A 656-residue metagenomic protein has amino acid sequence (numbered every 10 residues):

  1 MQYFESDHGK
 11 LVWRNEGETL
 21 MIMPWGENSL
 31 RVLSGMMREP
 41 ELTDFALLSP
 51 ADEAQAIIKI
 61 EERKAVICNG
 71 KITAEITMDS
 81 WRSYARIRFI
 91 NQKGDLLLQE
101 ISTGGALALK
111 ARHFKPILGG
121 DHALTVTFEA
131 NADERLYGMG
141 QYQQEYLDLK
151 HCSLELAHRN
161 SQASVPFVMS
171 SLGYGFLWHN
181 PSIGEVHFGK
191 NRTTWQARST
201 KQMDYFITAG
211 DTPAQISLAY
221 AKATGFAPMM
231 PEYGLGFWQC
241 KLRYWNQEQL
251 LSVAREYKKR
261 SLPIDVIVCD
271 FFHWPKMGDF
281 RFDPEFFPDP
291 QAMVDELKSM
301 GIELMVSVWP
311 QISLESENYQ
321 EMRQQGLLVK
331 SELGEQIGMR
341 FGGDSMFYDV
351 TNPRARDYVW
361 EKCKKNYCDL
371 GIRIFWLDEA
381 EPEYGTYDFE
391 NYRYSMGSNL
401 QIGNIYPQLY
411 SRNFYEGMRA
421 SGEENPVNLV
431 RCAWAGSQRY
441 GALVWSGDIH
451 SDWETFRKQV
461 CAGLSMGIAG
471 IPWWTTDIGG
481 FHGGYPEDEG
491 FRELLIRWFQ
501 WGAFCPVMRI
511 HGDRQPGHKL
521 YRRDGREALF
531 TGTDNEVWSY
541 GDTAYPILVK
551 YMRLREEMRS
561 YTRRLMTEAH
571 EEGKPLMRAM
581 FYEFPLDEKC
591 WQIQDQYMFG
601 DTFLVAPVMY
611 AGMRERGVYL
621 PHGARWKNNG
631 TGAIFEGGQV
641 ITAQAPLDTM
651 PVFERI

Functional and structural regions predicted by a protein language model:
M1-G234, C240-L242, Q247-R255, V266 (+6 more regions): N-terminal accessory segment at the very beginning of proteins
Y3-M23, S261, S299-G301, Y415-E424 (+2 more regions): Carbohydrate-binding surfaces of carbohydrate-active enzymes
G9, T19, S153-L156, A163-V165 (+13 more regions): Generic recognition of flexible, low-complexity loop/linker segments
E16, E61-E62, C68-N69, S83 (+14 more regions): Short, well-ordered loop/turn elements at secondary-structure boundaries
I22, K71, F167, Y257 (+7 more regions): Conserved, mostly hydrophobic/aromatic
G35-M37, E100, P263-Y545, E583-F584: Aromatic- and carboxylate-enriched substrate-binding clefts and catalytic-loop regions of carbohydrate-active enzymes
L42-A56, K330-G334, N628-T649: Solvent-exposed beta-strand/loop surfaces of large extracellular or lumenal domains
P181-S199, D204, F491-W498, P621-R625 (+1 more regions): Extended active-site and interfacial segments that coordinate phosphate-rich ligands in large catalytic machineries
